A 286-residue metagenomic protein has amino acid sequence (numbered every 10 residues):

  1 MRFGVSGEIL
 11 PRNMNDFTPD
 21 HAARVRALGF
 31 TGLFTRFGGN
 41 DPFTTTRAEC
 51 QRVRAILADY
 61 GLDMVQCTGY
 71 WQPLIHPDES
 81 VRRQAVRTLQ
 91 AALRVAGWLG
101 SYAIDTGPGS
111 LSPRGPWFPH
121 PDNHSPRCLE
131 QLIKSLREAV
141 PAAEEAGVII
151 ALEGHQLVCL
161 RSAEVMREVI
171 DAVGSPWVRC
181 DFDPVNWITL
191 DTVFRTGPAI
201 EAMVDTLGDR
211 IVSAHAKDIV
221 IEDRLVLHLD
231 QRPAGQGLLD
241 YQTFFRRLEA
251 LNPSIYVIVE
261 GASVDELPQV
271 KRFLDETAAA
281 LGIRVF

Functional and structural regions predicted by a protein language model:
M1-D16: Boundary/entry segment of secreted carbohydrate-active catalytic domains
S6-L10, R36-N40, G69-Q72, G109-L111 (+4 more regions): Active-site beta-loop-alpha junctions enriched in small/polar residues
D16-P19, I56-D59, I75-C180: Active-site acidic/histidine proton-transfer and metal-coordination neighborhood in alpha/beta enzyme cores
D20-G29, T45-V65, L93-G100, R137-E145 (+3 more regions): Acidic (Asp/Glu)-rich catalytic clusters
V25, L33, L57, A85 (+5 more regions): Conserved, mostly hydrophobic/aromatic
L33, C67, I133-P233, L238 (+1 more regions): Acidic/histidine-rich catalytic cores of soluble enzymes
F34-L57, P108-R114: Glycine-rich, proline-tolerant flexible connector loops at the mouths of alpha/beta enzymes
L267-F286: C-terminal helical cap(s) of enzyme catalytic domains, especially alpha/beta-barrels
